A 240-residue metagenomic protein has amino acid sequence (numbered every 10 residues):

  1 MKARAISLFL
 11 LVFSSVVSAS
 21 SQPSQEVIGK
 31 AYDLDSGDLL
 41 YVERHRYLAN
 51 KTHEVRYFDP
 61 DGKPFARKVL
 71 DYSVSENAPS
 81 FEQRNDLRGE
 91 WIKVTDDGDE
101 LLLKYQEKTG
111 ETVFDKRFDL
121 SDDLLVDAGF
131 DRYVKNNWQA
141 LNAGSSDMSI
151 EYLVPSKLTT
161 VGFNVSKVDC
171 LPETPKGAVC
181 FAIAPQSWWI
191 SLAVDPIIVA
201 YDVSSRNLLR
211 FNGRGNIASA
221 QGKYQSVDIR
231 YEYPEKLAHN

Functional and structural regions predicted by a protein language model:
M1-I6: Bacterial N-terminal signal peptides that target proteins for export
S7-V12: N-terminal export/membrane-targeting signals
F13-S18: N-terminal signal peptide c-region/cleavage motif recognized by signal peptidases
Q22-T52, R56-V74, E82-L87, I92-D97 (+1 more regions): Acidic, serine/threonine-rich low-complexity disordered tracts
K63-L141: Contiguous hydrophobic, core-forming segments of folded domains
Q106-A178, A182: Solvent-exposed helix/loop surface patches that form functional interfaces
